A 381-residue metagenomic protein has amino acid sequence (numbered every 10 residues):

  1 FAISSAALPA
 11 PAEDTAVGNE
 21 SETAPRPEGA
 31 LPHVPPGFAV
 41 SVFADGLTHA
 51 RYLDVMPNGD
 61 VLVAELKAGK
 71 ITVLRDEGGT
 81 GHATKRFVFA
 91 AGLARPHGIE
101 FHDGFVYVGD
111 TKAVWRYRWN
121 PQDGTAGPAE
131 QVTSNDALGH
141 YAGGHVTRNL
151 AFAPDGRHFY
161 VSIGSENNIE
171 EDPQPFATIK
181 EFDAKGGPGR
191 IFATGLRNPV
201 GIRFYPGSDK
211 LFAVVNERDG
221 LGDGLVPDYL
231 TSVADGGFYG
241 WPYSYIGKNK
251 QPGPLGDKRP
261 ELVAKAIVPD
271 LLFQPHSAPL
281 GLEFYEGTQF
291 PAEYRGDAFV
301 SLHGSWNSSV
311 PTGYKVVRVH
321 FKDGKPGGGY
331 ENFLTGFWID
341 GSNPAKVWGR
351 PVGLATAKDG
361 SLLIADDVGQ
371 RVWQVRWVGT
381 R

Functional and structural regions predicted by a protein language model:
A2-V34, T147, S165-N168, Q174-A177 (+4 more regions): Beta-propeller domain segments
V42-L47, F87-L93, V132-A142, I191-G195 (+3 more regions): Surface loop/turn motifs at the tips and blade-to-blade linkers of beta-strand repeat domains
G46-H49, P57, K67, K85 (+12 more regions): Beta-rich catalytic cores
L53, I99, L150, P199-I202 (+2 more regions): Hydrophobic core register within WD40 beta-propeller blades
V55-G59, E100-G104, F152-G156, Y205-S208 (+2 more regions): Residue-level detector of Asp-centered blade-edge/turn motifs that repeat once per structural unit in beta-propeller
D60-A64, F105-V108, H158-S162, K210-V214 (+2 more regions): Conserved beta-propeller blade signature
K85-R86, R95, E100-H102, K112-D155 (+3 more regions): Asp-box/WD-like beta-propeller blade repeats and closely related beta-sheet repeat scaffolds
A355-R381: Blade-level signature of beta-propeller repeat domains, shared across WD40, Kelch, NHL, RCC1 and BNR/Asp-box propellers
